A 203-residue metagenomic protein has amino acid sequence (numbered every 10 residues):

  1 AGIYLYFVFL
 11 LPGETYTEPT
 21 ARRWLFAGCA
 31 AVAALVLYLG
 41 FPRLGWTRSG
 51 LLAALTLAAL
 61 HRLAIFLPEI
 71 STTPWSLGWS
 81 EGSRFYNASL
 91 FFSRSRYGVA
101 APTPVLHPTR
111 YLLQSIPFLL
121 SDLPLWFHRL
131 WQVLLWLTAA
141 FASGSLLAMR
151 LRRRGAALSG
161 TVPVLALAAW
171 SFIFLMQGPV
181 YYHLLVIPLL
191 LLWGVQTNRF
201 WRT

Functional and structural regions predicted by a protein language model:
A1-Y6, L11-I65, A156-G160, Q196-R202: Start-transfer (signal-anchor) and selected internal transmembrane alpha helices of multi-pass inner/ER membrane
F9-T15, R129, V162-L185: Aromatic- and kink-enriched transmembrane "portal" helix at the membrane-lumen/periplasm boundary that abuts
L25-Y38, T138-A142, L185-L192: Hydrophobic cores of alpha-helical transmembrane segments in multi-pass inner/ER membrane proteins, independent
L39, V133-G155: Transmembrane-helix motifs of polytopic, lipid-linked glycan transferases
H61-S89, R94, G98-Q114, L123: Extracytoplasmic catalytic/substrate-binding loops of multi-pass membrane glycan-assembly enzymes
P104, L120-F141: Loop-to-helix entry region of an early transmembrane alpha helix in multi-pass inner-membrane enzymes
L147-A169: Transmembrane-helix signature of polytopic, membrane-embedded enzymes that assemble or transfer cell-envelope glycans
W170, H183-F200: Specific aromatic-rich, kink-prone transmembrane helix
